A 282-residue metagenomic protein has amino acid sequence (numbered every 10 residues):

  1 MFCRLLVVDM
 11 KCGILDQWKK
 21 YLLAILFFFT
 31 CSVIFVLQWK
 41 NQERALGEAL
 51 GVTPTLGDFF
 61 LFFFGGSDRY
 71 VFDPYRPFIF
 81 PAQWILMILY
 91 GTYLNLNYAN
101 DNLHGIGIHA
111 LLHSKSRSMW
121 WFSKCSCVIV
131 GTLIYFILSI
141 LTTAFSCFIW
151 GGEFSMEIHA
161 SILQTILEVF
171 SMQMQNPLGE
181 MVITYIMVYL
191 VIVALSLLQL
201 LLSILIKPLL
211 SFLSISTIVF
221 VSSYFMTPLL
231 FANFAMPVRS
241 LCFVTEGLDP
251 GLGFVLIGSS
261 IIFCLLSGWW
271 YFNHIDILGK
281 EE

Functional and structural regions predicted by a protein language model:
M1-I25: Aromatic- and glycine-rich beta-strand/loop motifs that create alpha-glucan
I14-D16, L201-L209, N273-L278: Membrane-interface helix-boundary motifs at transmembrane edges
K20-F28, I192-S196, L241-E282: Alpha-helical transmembrane segments of multi-pass membrane transporters/translocases
L23-F27, K207-S223: Central hydrophobic cores of alpha-helical transmembrane segments in multi-pass integral membrane proteins
C31-Y98, F122, S126-I204, R239-G258: Secretory targeting signals
N95-L112: Transmembrane helix boundary and interhelical loop/hinge segments in multi-pass membrane proteins
G107-K124: Interfacial "coupling" helices/loops that link adjacent transmembrane helices in transporter permeases
L230-R239: A cytosolic-side transmembrane-helix exit/cap motif
